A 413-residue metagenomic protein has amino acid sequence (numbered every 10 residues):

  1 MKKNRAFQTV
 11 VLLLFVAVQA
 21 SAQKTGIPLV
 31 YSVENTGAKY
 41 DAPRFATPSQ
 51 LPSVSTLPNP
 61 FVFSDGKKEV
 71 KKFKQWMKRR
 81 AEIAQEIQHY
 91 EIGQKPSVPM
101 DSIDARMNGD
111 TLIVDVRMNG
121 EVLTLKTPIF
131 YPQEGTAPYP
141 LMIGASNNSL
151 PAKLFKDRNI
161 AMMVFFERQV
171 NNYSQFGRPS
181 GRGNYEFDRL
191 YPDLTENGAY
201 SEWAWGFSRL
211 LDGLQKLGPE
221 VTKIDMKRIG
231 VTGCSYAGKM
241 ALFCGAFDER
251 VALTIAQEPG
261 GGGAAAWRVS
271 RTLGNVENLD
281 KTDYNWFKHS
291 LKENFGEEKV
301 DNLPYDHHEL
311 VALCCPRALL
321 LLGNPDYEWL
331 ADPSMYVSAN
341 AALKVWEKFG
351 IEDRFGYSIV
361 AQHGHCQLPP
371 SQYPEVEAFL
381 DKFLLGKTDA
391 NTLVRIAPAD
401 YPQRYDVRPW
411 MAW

Functional and structural regions predicted by a protein language model:
M1-T25: Bacterial Sec-dependent N-terminal signal peptides
Q23-K126, Y131-A137, C315-R317, N324-W413: Alpha/beta-hydrolase-fold serine-hydrolase catalytic core, especially in secreted/extracellular enzymes
G144-K227, G260-G263, W267-V269: Cap/lid segment of the alpha/beta-hydrolase catalytic domain
G233-A237, A241: Gly/Ala-rich beta-loop-alpha elbow adjacent to hydrolase catalytic centers
F247-A252: Conserved hydrolase catalytic core segment
A256-L310, A331-A339, E347-E352: Mobile cap/lid helix-loop segments that gate and shape the active-site cleft of serine hydrolases
